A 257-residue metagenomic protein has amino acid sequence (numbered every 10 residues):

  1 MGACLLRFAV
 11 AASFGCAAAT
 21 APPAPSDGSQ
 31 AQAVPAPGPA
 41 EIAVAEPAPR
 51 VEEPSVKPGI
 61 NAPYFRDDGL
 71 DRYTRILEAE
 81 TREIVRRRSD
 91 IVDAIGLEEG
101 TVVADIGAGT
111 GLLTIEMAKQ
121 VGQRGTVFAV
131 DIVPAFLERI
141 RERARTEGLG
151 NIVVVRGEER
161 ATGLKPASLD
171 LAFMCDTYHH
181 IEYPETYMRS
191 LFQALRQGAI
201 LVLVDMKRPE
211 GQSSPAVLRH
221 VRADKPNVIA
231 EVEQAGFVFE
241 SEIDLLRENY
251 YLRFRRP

Functional and structural regions predicted by a protein language model:
A33-A104: Class I SAM-dependent transferase core
A104-T162: Class I SAM-dependent methyltransferase SAM/SAH-binding core
A118, E185-I200: A short glycine-rich, Lys/Arg-flanked "PGG" loop and its adjoining helix->strand segment in the class I
T162-L171: A short acidic, Gly/Pro-enriched loop at the edge of an enzyme's catalytic core that lines a small-molecule cofactor
D170-E185: A short SAM/SAH-binding and catalytic strip from SAM-dependent methyltransferases
I200-I229: Conserved class I S-adenosyl-L-methionine
E240-P257: Core SAM-dependent methyltransferase catalytic element
